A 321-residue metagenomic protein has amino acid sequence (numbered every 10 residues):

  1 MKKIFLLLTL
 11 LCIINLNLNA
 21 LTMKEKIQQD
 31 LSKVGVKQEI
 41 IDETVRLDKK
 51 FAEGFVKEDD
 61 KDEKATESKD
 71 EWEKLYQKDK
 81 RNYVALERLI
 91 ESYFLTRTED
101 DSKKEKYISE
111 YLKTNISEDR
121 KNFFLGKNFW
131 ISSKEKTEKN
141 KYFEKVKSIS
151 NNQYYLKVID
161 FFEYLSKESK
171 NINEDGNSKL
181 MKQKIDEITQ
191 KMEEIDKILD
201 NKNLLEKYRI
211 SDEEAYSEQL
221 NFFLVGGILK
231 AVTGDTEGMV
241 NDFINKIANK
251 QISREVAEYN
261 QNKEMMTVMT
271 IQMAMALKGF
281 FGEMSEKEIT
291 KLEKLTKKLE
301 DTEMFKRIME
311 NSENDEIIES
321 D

Functional and structural regions predicted by a protein language model:
M1-T22: Classical Sec-dependent N-terminal signal peptides that target proteins to the secretory pathway
L21-K78, Y83-E87: N-terminal leader/linker segments that initiate helical-solenoid repeat arrays
K69-E73, D101-K113, K136-K147, D175-D196 (+2 more regions): Alpha-helical repeat scaffolds
D79, N115, I149-S150, M192 (+3 more regions): Alpha-helical junction/boundary sensor with strong preference for TPR arrays
A85, K121, Y155-L156: TPR alpha-solenoid repeat register
